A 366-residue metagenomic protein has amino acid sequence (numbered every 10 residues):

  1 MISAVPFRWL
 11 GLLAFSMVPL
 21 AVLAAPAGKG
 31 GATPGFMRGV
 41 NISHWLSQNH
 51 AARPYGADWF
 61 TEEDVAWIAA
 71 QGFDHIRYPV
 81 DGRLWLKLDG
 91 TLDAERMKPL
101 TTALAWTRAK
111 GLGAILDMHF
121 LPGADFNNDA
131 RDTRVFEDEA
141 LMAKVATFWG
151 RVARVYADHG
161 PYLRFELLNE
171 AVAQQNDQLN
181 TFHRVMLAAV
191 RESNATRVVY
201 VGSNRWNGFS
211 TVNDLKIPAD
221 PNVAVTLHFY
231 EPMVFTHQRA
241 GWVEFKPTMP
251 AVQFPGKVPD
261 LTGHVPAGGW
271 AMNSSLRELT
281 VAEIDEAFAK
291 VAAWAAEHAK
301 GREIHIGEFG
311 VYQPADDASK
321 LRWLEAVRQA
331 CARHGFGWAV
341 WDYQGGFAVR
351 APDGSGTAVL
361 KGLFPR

Functional and structural regions predicted by a protein language model:
M1-L12: Bacterial N-terminal signal peptides that target proteins for export
G11-A21: Bacterial N-terminal signal peptides
V22-P26, A32: Boundary at the C-terminal end of the N-terminal hydrophobic targeting segment
T33-V198, S203-T211, N222: Active-site mouth of glycoside hydrolases
E95, D132-V135, K216-A219, W242-E244 (+3 more regions): Short, hinge-like loop/turn segments at secondary-structure boundaries
E139, A143-S274, E278, D285-Y312 (+1 more regions): Active-site region of glycoside hydrolase catalytic domains
A315-R366: Aromatic-rich peripheral "rim/lid" segments of glycoside hydrolase catalytic domains that contact and position glycan
